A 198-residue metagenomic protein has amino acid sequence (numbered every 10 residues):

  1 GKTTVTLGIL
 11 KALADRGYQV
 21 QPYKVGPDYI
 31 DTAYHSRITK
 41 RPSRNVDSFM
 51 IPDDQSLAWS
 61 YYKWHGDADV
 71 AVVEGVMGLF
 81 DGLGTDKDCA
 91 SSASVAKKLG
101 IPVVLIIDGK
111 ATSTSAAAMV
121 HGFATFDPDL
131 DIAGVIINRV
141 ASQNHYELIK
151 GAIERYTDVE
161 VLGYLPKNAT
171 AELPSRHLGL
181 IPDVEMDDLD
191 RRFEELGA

Functional and structural regions predicted by a protein language model:
G1: Conserved glycine(s) of the Walker
T4, L10-L99, V103, I107-G134 (+1 more regions): ATP-dependent carboxylate-amine ligase catalytic core
T114-A198: Internal gly/pro-rich beta-alpha loop/helix module that stabilizes soluble enzyme cofactors or their anionic handles
